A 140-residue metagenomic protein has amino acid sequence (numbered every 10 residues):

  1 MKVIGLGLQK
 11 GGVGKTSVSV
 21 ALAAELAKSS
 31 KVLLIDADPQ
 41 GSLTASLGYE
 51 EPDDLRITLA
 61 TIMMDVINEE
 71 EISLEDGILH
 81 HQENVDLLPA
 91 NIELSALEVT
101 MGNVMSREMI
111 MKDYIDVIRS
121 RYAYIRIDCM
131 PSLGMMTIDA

Functional and structural regions predicted by a protein language model:
M1-A140: P-loop NTP-binding core
